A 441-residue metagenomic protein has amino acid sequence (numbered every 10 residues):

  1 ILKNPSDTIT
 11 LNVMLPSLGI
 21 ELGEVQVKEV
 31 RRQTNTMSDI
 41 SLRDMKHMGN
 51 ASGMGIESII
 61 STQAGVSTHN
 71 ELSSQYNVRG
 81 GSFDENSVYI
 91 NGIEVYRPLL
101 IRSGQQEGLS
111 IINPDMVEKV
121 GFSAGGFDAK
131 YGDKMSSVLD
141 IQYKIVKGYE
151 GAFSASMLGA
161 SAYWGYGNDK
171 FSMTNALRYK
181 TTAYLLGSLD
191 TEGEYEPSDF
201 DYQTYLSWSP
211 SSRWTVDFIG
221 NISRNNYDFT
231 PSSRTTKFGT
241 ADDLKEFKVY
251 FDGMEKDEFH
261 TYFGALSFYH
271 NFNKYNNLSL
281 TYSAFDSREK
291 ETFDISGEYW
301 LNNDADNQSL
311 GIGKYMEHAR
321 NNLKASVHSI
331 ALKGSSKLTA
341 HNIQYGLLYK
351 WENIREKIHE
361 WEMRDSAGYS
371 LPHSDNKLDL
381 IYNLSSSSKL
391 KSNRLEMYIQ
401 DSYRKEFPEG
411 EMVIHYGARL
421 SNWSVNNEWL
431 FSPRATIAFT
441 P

Functional and structural regions predicted by a protein language model:
I1, N12-P16, I20-R31, S58-I60 (+3 more regions): N-terminal secretion/transport leader regions
N4-G49, F83-E85, N91: Short, acidic, small-residue-rich periplasmic hinge/interaction motif at the N-terminus of Gram-negative outer-membrane
V13, S110-E150: A beta-strand signature from Gram-negative outer-membrane beta-barrel systems, especially the internal plug domain
D44-K46, T191-Y195, S232-E246, I295-A305 (+2 more regions): Flexible, surface-exposed loop regions and adjacent strand-edge segments of Gram-negative outer-membrane beta-barrel
H47, E94-F122, T204: Short acidic/polar hinge/loop motifs at secondary-structure boundaries that mediate gating or recognition
E57-E94: Extracytoplasmic beta-strand/coil segments of soluble accessory domains associated with Gram-negative outer-membrane
A152, S156-Y179, E192-S232, E255-A284: Transmembrane beta-barrel wall of Gram-negative outer-membrane proteins
S209-N225, M254-N426: Face-selective signature of the C-terminal outer-membrane beta-barrel domain
